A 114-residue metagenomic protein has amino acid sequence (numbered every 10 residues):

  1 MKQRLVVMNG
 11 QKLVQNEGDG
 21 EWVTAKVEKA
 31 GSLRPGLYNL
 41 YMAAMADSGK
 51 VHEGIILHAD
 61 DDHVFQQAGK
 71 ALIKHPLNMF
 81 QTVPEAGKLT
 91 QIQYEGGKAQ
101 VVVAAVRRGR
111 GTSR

Functional and structural regions predicted by a protein language model:
M1, V6-N39: Short Lys/Arg-enriched alpha/beta "domain-start" segment
K12-L13, H63-V64, A99-Q100: Hydrophobic residues embedded in beta-strands of well-ordered beta-sheets
A25-D61, L89-Y94: Structural detector for short beta-strands of small beta-barrel domains
D61, F65-G69: Acidic, low-complexity, intrinsically disordered interaction modules
Q66, A104-R114: Non-Sec secretion/translocation targeting segments of pathogen effectors
G69-A86: Beta-strand/loop nucleic-acid-binding surfaces
P84-A105: Flexible glycine-rich surface loops and low-complexity tracts that mediate binding to linear polymers
